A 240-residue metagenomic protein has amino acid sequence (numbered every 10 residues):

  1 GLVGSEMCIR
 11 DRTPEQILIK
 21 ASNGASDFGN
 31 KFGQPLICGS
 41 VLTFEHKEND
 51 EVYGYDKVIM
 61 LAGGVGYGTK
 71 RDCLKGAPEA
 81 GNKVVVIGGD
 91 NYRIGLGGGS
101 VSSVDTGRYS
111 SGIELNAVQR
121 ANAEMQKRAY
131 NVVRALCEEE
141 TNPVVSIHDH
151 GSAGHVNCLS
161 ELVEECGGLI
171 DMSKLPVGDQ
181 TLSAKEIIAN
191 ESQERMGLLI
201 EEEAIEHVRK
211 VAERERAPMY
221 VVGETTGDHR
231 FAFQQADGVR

Functional and structural regions predicted by a protein language model:
L2-I9: Short, small-residue-biased leader/transition segments that mark boundaries at the very start of proteins
A21-V52: Short, conserved loop-to-beta-strand elements that form functional interface hotspots
E51-V52, L74-A77, E186-N190: Replace "in large, NTP-powered and nucleic-acid-processing enzymes" with "in large, NTP-powered factors and other
D56-V58, V144, H148-R240: Glycine-/charge-enriched secondary-structure boundary and capping motifs
I59-K70: Short, structured beta-strand/loop micro-motifs enriched in basic residues and often containing a Trp
T69-D90: Acidic/histidine-enriched ion/cofactor-binding microenvironments in catalytic or ligand-binding pockets
G89-V101: Short, Lys/Arg- and Gly-enriched loop/turn segments at beta-strand edges
I113-S152: Polyanion-binding loop/helix "lid" in catalytic or ligand-binding cores
